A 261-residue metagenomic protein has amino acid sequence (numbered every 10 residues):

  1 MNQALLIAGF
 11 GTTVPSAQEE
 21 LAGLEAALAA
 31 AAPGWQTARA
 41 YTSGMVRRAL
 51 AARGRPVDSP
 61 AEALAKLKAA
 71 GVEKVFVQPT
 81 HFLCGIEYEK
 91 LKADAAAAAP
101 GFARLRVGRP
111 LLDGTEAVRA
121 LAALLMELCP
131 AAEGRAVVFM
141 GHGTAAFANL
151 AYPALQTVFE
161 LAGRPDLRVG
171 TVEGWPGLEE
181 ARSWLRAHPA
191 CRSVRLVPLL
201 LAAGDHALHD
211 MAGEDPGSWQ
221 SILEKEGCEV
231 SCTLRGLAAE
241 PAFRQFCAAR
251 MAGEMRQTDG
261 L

Functional and structural regions predicted by a protein language model:
M1-L261: Active-site-proximal alpha-helix that buttresses catalytic centers in soluble enzyme cores
